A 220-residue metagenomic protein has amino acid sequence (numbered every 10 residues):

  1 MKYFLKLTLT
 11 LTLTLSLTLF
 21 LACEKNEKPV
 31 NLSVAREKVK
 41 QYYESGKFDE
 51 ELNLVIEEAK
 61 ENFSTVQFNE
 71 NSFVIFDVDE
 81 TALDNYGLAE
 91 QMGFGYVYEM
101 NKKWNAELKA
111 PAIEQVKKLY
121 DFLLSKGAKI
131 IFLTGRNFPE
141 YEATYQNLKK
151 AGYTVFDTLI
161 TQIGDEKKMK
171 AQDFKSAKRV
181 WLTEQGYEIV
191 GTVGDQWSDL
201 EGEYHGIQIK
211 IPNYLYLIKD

Functional and structural regions predicted by a protein language model:
M1-L9: Bacterial N-terminal signal peptides that target proteins for export
F4-L5, L21-F76: Non-catalytic pre-domain segments flanking phosphatase-related domains
T8-T18: Bacterial N-terminal signal peptides
N26-E37, A128, N137, Y141-D220: C-terminal cap/substrate-recognition subdomain and adjoining C-terminal extension of metal-dependent phosphatase-like
E57, E61, E114-D121, E142-Q146 (+1 more regions): Solvent-exposed, polar/charged alpha-helical surfaces in well-ordered, non-transmembrane soluble domains, broadly
Q67-E90, N137: Active-site-adjacent structural elements in enzyme catalytic domains
L83-A112: Metal-dependent phosphoesterase signature
N101-I131, F138-P139: Short, acidic loop-to-helix structural element flanking the phosphoryl-transfer center in phosphate-processing enzymes
